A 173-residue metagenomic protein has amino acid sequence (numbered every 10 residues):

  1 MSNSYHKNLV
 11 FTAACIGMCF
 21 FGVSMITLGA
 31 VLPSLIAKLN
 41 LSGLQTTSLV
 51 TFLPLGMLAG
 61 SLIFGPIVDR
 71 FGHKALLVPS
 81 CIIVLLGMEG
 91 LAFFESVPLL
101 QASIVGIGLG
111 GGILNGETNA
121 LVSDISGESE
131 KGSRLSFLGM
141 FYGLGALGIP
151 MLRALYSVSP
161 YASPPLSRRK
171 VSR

Functional and structural regions predicted by a protein language model:
L9-V10, I16-L35, L41: Extracytoplasmic
M18, V50, P54, S133-G143: Small-residue-rich transmembrane alpha-helices and their cytosolic helix-loop interfaces in multi-pass secondary
I26, L53-L62, L147: Residue-level signature of mid-helix packing/kink "hotspots" within the transmembrane helices of 12-pass Major
A59-E95: Conserved MFS/SLC helix-loop-helix module at the cytosolic interface between two early adjacent transmembrane helices
G87, P98-G106: Paired small-residue
S103-M140: Cytoplasmic helix-loop-helix junction between adjacent transmembrane helices in 12-TM secondary transporters
F137-R173: Helix-loop-helix hairpin linking two adjacent transmembrane segments in secondary transporters
